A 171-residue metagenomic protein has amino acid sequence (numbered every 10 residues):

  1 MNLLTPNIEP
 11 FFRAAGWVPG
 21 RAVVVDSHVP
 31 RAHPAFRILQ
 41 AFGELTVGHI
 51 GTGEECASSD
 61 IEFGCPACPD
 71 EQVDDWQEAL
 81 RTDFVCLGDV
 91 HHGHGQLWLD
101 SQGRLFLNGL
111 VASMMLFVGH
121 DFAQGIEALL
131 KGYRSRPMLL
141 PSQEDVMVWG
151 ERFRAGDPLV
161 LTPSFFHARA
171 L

Functional and structural regions predicted by a protein language model:
M1-Q96, L140-Q143, F153-L171: A surface-exposed partner-binding patch
P66, R104-L105: Generic signal for short, ordered secondary-structure residues within or immediately flanking folded domains
H92, R104, A112: Short, glycine-/Ser/Thr-/acidic-enriched flexible segments
Q96-L97, L116: Short active-site-adjacent structural elements
L99-G103: Short acidic-glycine loop/turn motifs at beta-strand connectors
N108-Q143: Compact, glycine/acidic-enriched structural inserts
